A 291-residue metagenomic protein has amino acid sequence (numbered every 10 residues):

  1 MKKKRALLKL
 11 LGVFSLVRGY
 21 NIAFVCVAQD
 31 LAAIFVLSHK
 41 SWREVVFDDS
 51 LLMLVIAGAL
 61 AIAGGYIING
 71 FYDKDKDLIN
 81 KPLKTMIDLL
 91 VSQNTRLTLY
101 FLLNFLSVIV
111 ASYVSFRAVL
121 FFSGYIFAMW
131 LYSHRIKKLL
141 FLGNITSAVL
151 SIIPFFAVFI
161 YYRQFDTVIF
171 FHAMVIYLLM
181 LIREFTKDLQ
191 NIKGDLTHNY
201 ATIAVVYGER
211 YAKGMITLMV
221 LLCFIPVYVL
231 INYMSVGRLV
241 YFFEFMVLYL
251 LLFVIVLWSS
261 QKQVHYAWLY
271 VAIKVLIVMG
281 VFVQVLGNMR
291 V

Functional and structural regions predicted by a protein language model:
K2-L11, Y66-V91, E184-A212: Cytosolic, membrane-interface loops and tails of multi-pass inner-membrane proteins
A6, L10-S15, T85-F165, F171: Intramembrane alpha-helical segments
L7-L11, M234-V291: Extended hydrophobic alpha-helices typical of membrane-associated regions
F24-A32, I87, I145-Y162, A204-E209 (+1 more regions): Small-residue-rich segments of transmembrane alpha-helices in multi-pass membrane proteins, especially helix faces
C26-F35, H39-Y72, V119-W130, F165-T186: Membrane-embedded alpha-helical segments that form the functional core of polytopic membrane enzymes, especially those
Q29-L37, S107-S115, M129-S133, P154-Y162 (+4 more regions): Structural signal for membrane-spanning alpha-helices in multi-pass inner-membrane proteins, emphasizing helix cores
I56, K74-F122, A201-V236: Multi-pass membrane catalytic core of lipid/isoprenoid biosynthesis enzymes
D75, F127-L140, D188, V254-K262: C-terminal ends of transmembrane helices
